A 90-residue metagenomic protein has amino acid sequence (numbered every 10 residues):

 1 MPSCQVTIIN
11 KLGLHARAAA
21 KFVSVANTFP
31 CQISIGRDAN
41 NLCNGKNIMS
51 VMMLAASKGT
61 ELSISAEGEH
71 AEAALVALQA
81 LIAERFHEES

Functional and structural regions predicted by a protein language model:
M1-N10: Short amphipathic
S3, P30, E61: Broad gene-expression machinery/nucleic-acid interaction feature
I9-K58: Compact, glycine-rich, soluble single-domain proteins
A55-S90: C-terminal structural segments of small proteins and small subunits
